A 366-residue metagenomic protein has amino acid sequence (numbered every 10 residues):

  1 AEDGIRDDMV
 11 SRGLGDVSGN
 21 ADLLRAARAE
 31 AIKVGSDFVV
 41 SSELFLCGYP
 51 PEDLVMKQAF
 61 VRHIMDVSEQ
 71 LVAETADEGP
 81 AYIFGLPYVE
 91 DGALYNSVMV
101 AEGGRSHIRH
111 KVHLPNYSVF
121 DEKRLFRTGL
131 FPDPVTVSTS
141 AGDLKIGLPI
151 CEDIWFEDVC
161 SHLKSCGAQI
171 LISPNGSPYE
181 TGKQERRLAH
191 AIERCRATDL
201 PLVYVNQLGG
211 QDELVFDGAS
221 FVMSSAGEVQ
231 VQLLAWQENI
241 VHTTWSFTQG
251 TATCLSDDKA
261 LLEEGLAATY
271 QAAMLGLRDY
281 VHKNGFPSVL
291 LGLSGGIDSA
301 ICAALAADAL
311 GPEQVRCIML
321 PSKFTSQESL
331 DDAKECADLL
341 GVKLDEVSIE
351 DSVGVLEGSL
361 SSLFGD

Functional and structural regions predicted by a protein language model:
A1-D7, R12: Short, exposed "boundary/linker" segments that immediately precede the start of a downstream structural module
D8, Y49, V355-L356: Residues that scaffold the ATP/ADP-binding catalytic core of kinase and kinase-like folds
S11, G15-G292, A303-P312, M319 (+1 more regions): Enzyme catalytic cores with a strong preference for nitrogen-chemistry domains
Q237-F247, Q314-M319, T325-D366: A conserved beta-strand->alpha-helix junction
G296: ATP/NTP phosphate-donor binding region
S299-C302, S326-Q327: Short glycine/serine/threonine-rich phosphate/pyrophosphate-binding segments that cradle anionic phosphate groups
